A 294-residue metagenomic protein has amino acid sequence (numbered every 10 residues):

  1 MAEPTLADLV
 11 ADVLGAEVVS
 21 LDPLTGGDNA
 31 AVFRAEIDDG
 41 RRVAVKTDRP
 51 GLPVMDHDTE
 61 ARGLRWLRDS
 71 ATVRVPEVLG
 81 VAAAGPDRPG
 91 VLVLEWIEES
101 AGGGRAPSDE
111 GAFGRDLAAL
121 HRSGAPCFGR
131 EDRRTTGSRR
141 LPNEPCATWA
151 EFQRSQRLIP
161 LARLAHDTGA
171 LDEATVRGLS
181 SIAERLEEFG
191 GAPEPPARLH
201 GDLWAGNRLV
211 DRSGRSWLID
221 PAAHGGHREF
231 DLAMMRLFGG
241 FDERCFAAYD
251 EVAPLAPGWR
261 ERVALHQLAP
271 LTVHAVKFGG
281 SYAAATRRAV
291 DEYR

Functional and structural regions predicted by a protein language model:
A2-A11, A125-R198: An alpha-helical support segment within catalytic cores of ATP-dependent transferases
G15-D22: Conserved N-terminal boundary motif of the eukaryotic protein kinase catalytic domain
P23-E151: ATP-binding pocket architecture of kinase catalytic cores
A31-E36, A44-V45, V78, R177-L232: Active-site acidic catalytic loop and adjacent metal/ATP-binding pocket of ATP-dependent phosphoryl transfer enzymes
R49, H274-R294: ATP/Mg2+ or Mg2+-diphosphate-binding catalytic cores that bind nucleotide phosphates or diphosphates via glycine-rich
V54, W149-R154, R163, P195-R198 (+2 more regions): Active-site Asp-x-Gly
A84, E99, I159, S216 (+1 more regions): Activation segment
A264-T272: Hydrophobic alpha-helical segments that form the core of small-molecule binding pockets and/or dimer interfaces
